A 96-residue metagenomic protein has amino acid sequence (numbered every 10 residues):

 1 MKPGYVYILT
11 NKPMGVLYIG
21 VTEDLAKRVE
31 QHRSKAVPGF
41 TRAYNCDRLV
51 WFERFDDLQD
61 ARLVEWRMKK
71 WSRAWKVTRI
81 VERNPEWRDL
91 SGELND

Functional and structural regions predicted by a protein language model:
M1-R54, Q59-K69, R83-D96: GIY-YIG nuclease catalytic motif and its immediate N-terminal context
A74-V81: A short, polar/charged loop-to-alpha-helix boundary motif
